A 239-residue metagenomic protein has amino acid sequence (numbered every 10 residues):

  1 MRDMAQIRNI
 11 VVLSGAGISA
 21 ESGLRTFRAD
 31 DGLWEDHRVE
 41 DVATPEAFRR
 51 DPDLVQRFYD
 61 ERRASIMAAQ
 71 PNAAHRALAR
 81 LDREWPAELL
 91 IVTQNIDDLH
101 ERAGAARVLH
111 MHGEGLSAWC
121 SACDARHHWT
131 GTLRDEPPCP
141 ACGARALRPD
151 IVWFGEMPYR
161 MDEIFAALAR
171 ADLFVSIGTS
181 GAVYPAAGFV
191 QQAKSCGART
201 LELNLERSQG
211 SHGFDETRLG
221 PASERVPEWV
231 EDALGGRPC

Functional and structural regions predicted by a protein language model:
M1-C239: Conserved catalytic core of sirtuin-type NAD+-dependent deacylases
